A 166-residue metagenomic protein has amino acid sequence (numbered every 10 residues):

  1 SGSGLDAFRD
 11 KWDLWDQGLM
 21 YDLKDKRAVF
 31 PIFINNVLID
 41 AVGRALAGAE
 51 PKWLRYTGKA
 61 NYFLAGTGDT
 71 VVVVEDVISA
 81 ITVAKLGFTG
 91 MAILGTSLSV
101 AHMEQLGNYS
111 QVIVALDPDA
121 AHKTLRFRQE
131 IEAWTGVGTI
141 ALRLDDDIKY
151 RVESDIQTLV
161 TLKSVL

Functional and structural regions predicted by a protein language model:
G4-S110, R126: Phosphate-handling DNA/RNA-contact segment within nucleic-acid enzymes
G68-V71, S79-L166: TOPRIM fold recognition
